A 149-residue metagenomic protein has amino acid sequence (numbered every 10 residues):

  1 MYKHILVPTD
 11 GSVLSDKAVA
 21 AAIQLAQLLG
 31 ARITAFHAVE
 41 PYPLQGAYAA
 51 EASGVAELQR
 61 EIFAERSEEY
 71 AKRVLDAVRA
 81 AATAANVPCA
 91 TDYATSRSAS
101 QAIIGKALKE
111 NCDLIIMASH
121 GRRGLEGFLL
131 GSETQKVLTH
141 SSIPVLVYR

Functional and structural regions predicted by a protein language model:
K3-E57, A81-A90: Small/aliphatic-rich secondary-structure junction motif
A18, Q45-Y48, Q101-I104, G127-L129: Short, well-ordered secondary-structure micro-motifs
A50-G54, A107-E110, E133-T134: Short, hinge-like loop/turn segments at secondary-structure boundaries
V55-R73: A short acidic, glycine-rich active-site loop that binds or catalyzes chemistry on phosphate/adenosine moieties
D76-I115: Structural beta-alpha unit
L114-K136, H140: Glycine-rich, Arg-bearing micro-motifs that act as flexible, cationic patches
I143-Y148: Short, flexible loop segments at boundaries between secondary-structure elements
